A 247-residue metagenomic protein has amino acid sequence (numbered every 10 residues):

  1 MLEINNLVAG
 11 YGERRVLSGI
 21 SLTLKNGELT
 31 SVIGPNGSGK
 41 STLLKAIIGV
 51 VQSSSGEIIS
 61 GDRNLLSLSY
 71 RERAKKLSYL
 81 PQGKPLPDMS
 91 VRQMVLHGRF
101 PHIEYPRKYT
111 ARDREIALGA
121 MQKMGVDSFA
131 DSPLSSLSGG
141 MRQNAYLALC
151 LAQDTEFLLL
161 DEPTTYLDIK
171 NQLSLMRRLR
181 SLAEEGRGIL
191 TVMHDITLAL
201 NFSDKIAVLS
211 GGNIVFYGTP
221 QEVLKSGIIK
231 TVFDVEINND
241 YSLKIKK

Functional and structural regions predicted by a protein language model:
I33-P35: The feature captures the beta-strand-to-loop junction immediately N-terminal to the Walker
I48: Helix-to-loop junction immediately C-terminal to a conserved catalytic motif
G56-N64, R73: Conserved ABC transporter NBD signature motif
K108, P133-L137: Conserved ABC ATPase signature
L158-E162: Catalytic Walker B motif of ABC-type/P-loop ATPase nucleotide-binding domains
K230-K247: ABC ATPase nucleotide-binding domains
